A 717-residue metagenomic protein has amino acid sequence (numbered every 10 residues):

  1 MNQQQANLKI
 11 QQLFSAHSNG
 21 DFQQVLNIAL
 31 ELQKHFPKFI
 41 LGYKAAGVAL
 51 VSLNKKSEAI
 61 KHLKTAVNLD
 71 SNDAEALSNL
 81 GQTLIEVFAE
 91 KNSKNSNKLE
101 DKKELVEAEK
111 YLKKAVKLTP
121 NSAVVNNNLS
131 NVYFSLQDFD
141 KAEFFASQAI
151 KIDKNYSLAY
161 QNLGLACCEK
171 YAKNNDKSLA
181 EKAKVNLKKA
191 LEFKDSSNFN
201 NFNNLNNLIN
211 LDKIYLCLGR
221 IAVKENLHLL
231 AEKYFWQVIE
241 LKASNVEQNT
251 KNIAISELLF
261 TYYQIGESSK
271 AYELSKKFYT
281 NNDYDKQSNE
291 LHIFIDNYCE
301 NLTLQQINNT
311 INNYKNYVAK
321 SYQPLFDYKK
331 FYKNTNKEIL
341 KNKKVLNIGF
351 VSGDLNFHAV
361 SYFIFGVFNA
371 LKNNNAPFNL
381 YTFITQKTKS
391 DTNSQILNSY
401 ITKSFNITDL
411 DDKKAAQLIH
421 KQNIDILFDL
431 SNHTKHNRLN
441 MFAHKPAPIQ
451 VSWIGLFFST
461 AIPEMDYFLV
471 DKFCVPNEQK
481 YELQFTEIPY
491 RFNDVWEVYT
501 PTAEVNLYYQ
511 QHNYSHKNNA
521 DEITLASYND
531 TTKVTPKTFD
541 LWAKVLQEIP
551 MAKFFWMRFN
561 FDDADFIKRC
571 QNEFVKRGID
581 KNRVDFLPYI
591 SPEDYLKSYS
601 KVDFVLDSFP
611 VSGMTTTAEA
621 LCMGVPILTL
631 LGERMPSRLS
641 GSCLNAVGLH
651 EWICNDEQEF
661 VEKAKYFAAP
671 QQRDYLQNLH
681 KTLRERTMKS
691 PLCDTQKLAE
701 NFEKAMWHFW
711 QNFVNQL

Functional and structural regions predicted by a protein language model:
M1-E522, D540, N572, K576-I579 (+5 more regions): Alpha-helical solenoid repeat scaffolds of the TPR/TPR-like class and their adjacent stem/linker regions that mediate
N347-G349, A526, F555, L628: Short, well-ordered beta-strand segments
F383-T388, F554-K568: Glycosyltransferase donor-sugar binding loop
S431, D607-V611, L631: Short Ser/Thr-rich beta->loop micro-motif in glycosyltransferases that lines and helps position the nucleotide-sugar
L606, A620: Donor-sugar nucleotide-binding helix/loop cap in glycosyltransferases
L621-C622, N645: Short alpha-helix at the nucleotide-sugar/activated-sugar donor binding site of glycosyltransferases and closely
P626-M635: Short hydrophobic beta-strand element within catalytic cores of glycosyltransferases and related nucleotide-activated
S637-G648, I653: Short acidic/histidine- and often glycine-rich active-site loop of Leloir-type glycosyltransferases that engages
